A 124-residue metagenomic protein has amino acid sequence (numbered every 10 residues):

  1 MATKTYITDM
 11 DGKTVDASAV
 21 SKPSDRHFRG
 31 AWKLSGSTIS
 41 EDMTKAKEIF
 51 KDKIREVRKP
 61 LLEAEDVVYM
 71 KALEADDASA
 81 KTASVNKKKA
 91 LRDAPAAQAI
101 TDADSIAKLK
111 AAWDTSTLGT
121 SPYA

Functional and structural regions predicted by a protein language model:
M1-A124: A preference for well-ordered globular domain cores that mediate specific macromolecular interactions or catalysis
